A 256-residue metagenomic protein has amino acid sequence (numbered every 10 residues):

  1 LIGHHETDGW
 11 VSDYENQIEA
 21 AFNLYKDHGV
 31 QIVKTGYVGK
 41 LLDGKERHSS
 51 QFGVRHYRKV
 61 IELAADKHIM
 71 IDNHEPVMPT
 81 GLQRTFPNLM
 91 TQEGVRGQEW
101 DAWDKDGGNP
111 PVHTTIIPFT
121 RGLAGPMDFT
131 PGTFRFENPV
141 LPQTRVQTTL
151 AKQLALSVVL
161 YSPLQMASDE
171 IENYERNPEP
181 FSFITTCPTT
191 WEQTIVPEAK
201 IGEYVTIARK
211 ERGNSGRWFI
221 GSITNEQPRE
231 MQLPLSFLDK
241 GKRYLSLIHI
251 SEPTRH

Functional and structural regions predicted by a protein language model:
L1-P139, Q143-T149: Aromatic- and carboxylate-enriched substrate-binding clefts and catalytic-loop regions of carbohydrate-active enzymes
H68-E75, W100-A102, Q165-Y174, Q193-I195 (+1 more regions): Acidic/polar loop patches that form or flank catalytic/metal-binding clefts of enzymes that bind anionic ligands
I71, V159, I220: Conserved, mostly hydrophobic/aromatic
A151, A155-P197: Catalytic cores of secreted or luminal carbohydrate-active enzymes
I201-K240: Carbohydrate-binding surface patches
D239-L247: Short aromatic-acidic-glycine turn motif
S246-H256: Residue-level detector of conserved catalytic or cofactor/ligand-binding positions in enzyme active sites
